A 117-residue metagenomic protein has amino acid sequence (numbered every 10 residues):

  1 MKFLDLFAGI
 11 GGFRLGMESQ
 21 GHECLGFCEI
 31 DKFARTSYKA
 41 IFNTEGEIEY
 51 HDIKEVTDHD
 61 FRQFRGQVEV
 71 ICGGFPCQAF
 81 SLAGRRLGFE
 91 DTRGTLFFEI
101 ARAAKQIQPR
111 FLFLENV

Functional and structural regions predicted by a protein language model:
M1-V117: Conserved active-site and SAM-binding loop architecture of S-adenosyl-L-methionine-dependent nucleic-acid
